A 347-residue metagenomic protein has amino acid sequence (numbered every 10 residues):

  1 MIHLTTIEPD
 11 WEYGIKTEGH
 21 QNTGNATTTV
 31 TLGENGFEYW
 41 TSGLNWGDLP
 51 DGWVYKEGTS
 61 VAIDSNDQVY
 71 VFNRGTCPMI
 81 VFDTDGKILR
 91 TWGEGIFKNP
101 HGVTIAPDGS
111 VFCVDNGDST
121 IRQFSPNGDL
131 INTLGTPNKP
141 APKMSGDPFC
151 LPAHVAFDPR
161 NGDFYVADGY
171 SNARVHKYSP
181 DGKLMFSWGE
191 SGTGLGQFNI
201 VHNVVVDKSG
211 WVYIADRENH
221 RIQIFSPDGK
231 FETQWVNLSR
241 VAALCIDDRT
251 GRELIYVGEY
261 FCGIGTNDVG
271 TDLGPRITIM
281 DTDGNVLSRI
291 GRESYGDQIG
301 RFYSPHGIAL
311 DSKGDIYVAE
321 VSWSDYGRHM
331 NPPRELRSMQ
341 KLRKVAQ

Functional and structural regions predicted by a protein language model:
L4-Q347: Eukaryotic scaffold repeat domains enriched in small/polar residues
